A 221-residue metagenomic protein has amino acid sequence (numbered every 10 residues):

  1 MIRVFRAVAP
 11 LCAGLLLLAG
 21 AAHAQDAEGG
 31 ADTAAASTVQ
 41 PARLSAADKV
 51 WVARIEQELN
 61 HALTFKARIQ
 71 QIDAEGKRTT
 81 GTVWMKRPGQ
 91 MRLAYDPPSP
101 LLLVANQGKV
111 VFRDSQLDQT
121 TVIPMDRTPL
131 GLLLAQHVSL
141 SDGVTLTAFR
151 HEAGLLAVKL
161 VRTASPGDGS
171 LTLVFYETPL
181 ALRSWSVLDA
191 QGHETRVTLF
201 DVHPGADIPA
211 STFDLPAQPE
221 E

Functional and structural regions predicted by a protein language model:
M1-F5: N-terminal secretory signal peptides that target proteins for export/translocation
A9-A19: Bacterial N-terminal signal peptides
H23-R54, L215-E221: Compositionally biased, proline/threonine/alanine/serine-rich low-complexity intrinsically disordered stretches
V52, I69-Q70, R78-T80, K86-Q90 (+2 more regions): N-terminal post-signal-peptidase region of extra-cytosolic proteins
Q57-G76: A short, Trp-centered hydrophobic/proline-enriched beta-strand micro-motif
V83-L132, T195-R196: An acidic-aromatic
S115-L160: Surface-exposed, polar helix/loop patches in the mature regions of secreted/periplasmic/lumenal proteins that form
S141-T145, H151-E221: Gly/Pro-enriched, hydrophobic low-complexity segments that function as extracytoplasmic propeptides/linkers
